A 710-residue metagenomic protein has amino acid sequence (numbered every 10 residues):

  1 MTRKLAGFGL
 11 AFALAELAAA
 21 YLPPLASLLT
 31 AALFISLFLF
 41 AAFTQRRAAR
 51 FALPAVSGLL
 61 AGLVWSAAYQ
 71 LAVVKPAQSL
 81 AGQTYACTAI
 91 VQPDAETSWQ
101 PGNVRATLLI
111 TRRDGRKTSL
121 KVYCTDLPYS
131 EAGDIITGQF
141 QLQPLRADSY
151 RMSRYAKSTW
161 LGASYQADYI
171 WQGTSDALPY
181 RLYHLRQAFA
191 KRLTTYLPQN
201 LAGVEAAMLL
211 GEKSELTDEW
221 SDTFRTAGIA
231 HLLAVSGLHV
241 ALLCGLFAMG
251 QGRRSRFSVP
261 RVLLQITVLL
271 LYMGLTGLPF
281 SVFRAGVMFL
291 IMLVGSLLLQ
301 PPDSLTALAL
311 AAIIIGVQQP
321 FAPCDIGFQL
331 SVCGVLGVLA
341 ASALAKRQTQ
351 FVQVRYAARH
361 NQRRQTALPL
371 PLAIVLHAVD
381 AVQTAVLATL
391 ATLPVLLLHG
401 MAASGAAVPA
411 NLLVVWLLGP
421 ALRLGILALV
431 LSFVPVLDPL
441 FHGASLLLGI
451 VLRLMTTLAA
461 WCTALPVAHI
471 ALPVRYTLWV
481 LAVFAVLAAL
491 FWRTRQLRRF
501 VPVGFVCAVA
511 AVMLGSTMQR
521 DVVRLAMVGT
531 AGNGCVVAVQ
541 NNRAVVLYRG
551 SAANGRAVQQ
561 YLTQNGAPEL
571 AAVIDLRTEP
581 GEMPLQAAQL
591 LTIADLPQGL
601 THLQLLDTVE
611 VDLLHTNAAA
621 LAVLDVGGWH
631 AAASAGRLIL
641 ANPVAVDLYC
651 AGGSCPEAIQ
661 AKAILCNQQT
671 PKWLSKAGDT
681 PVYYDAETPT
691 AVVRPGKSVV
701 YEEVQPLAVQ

Functional and structural regions predicted by a protein language model:
M1-Q78, R284, V474-T477, L648 (+3 more regions): N-terminal leader/targeting segments
A15, A89, F140, M208 (+10 more regions): Divalent metal-coordination and catalytic microenvironments
A15, D218-A407, L424, L472-R520: Hydrophobic alpha-helical transmembrane segments in multi-pass membrane proteins
L60-H231, R556-Q560, Q604, E702: Membrane-interface helix/helix-cap signal primarily in integral membrane proteins
W171, D176, Y180-R181, Q187 (+4 more regions): Membrane-interface amphipathic/re-entrant loop segments adjacent to transmembrane helices in multi-pass membrane
I229-R254, E569-A588, T592, Y649-I659 (+1 more regions): Di-metal (Zn2+ and/or Mg2+/Mn2+) metal-binding site signature of metallo-dependent hydrolases with the MBL/beta-CASP
G316, P320-C324, A460-F484, A489-Q496 (+4 more regions): Core dinuclear metal-dependent hydrolase active-site scaffold
